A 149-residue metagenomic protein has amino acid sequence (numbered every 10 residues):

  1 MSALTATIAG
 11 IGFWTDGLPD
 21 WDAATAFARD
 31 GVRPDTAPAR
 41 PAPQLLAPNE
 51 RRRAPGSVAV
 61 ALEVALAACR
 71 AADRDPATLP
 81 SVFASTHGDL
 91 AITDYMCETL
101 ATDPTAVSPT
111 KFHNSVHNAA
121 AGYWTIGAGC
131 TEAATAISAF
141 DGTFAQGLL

Functional and structural regions predicted by a protein language model:
M1-T135, G142: Conserved "HGTGT" condensation-loop signature of ketosynthase/thiolase-family condensing enzymes that catalyze
A145-L149: A contiguous pocket-lining binding segment that forms or flanks enzyme active sites
